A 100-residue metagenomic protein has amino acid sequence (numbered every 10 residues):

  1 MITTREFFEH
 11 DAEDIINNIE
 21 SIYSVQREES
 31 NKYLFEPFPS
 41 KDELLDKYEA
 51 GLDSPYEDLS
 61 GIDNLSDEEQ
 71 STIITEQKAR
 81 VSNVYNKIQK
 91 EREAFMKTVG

Functional and structural regions predicted by a protein language model:
M1, D14, S21, G61 (+2 more regions): Generic short N-terminal amphipathic or hydrophobic helices
M1-N31: Short terminal alpha-helical segments
T4-E6, E69, G100: Generic extreme N-terminus detector
E9-H10, P37-S40, K97: Generic detector of N-terminal low-structure segments
E20-Y23, L52, Y56, Q89 (+1 more regions): Generic secondary-structure transition motif, activating predominantly at the C-termini of alpha-helices
I22, E29, I62, E91 (+1 more regions): Hydrophobic stripe of amphipathic alpha-helices that form coiled-coil interfaces
S24-S82: Acidic, low-complexity, intrinsically disordered interaction modules
S71-G100: Amphipathic alpha-helical binding modules
